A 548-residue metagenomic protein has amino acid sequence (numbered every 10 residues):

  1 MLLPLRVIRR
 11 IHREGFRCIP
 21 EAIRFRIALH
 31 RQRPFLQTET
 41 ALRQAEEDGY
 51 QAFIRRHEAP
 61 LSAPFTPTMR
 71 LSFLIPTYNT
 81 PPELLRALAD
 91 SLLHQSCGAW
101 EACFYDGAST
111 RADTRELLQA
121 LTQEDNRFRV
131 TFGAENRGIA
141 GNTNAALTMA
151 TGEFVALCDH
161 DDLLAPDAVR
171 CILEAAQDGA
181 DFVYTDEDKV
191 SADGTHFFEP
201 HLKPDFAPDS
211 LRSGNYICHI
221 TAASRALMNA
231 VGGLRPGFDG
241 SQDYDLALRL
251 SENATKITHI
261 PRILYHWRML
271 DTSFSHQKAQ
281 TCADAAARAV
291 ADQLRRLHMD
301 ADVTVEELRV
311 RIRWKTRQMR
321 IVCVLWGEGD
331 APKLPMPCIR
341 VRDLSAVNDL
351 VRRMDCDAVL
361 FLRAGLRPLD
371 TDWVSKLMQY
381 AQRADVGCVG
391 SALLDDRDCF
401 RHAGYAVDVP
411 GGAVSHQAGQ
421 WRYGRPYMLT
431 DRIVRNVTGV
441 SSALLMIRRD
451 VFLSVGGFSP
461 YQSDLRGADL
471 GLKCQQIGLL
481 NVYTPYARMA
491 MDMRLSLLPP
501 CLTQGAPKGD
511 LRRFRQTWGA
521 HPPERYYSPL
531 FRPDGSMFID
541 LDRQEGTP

Functional and structural regions predicted by a protein language model:
R10-P67, Q280-M319, R397, V409-N436 (+4 more regions): C-terminal, non-catalytic tails of nucleotide-sugar-dependent glycosyltransferases
D90-A99, G329-C338: Short, acidic, metal-binding catalytic loop of nucleotide-sugar glycosyltransferases
D106-L117, E135, D159, E328-D330 (+2 more regions): A conserved acidic beta->alpha catalytic loop
G133-A150, D343-M354: Glycine-rich, basic loop-to-helix element that forms the pyrophosphate-binding segment of sugar-nucleotide handling
A140, T148, V190, F197-A226 (+1 more regions): A recurrent flexible, glycine/aromatic-enriched loop bordering the glycosyltransferase active site that acts as
V155, V359: Short aromatic/hydrophobic "clamp" motif used to bind/position activated sugar donors
D167-F197, L270, L366-G411: Conserved donor NDP-sugar-binding/catalytic core segment of glycosyltransferases
L227, G237-I263, V290, W373-L377 (+2 more regions): A short, conserved alpha-helix in the catalytic core of glycosyltransferases
